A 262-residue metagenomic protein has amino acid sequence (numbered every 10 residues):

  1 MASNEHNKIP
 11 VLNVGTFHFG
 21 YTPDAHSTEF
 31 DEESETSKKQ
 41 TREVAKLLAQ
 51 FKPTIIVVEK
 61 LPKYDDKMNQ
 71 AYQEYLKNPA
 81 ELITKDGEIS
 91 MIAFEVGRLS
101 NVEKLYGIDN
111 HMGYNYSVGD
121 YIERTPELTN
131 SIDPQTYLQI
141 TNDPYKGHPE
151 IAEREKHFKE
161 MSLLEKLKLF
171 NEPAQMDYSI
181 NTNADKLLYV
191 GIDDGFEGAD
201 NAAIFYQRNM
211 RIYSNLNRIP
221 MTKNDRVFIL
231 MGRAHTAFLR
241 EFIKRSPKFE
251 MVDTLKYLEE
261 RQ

Functional and structural regions predicted by a protein language model:
S3-L12: Beta-strand-turn-beta hairpins that frame and shape the catalytic cleft of phosphate-ester-processing enzymes
F17-S37: Acidic/histidine-rich helix-loop elements that form or flank divalent-metal/phosphate-binding sites at the catalytic
G20-T22, Y64-M68, Y114-V118, T236-L239: Short catalytic/ligand-binding loop motif for oxyanion handling, primarily in non-cytosolic enzymes, centered on
E35-A45, L82, S214: N-terminal post-signal-peptidase region of extra-cytosolic proteins
L48, K52-V58: Proline-aspartate-enriched helix->loop->beta-strand connector
V58-K63, D109-H111, M231-R233: Short, well-ordered beta-to-alpha junction loops that form the rim of enzyme active sites and present histidine/acidic
M68-I219: Hydrophobic, often amphipathic alpha-helical segments used for membrane interaction and targeting
A199-Q262: A cross-kingdom marker for long, charged
